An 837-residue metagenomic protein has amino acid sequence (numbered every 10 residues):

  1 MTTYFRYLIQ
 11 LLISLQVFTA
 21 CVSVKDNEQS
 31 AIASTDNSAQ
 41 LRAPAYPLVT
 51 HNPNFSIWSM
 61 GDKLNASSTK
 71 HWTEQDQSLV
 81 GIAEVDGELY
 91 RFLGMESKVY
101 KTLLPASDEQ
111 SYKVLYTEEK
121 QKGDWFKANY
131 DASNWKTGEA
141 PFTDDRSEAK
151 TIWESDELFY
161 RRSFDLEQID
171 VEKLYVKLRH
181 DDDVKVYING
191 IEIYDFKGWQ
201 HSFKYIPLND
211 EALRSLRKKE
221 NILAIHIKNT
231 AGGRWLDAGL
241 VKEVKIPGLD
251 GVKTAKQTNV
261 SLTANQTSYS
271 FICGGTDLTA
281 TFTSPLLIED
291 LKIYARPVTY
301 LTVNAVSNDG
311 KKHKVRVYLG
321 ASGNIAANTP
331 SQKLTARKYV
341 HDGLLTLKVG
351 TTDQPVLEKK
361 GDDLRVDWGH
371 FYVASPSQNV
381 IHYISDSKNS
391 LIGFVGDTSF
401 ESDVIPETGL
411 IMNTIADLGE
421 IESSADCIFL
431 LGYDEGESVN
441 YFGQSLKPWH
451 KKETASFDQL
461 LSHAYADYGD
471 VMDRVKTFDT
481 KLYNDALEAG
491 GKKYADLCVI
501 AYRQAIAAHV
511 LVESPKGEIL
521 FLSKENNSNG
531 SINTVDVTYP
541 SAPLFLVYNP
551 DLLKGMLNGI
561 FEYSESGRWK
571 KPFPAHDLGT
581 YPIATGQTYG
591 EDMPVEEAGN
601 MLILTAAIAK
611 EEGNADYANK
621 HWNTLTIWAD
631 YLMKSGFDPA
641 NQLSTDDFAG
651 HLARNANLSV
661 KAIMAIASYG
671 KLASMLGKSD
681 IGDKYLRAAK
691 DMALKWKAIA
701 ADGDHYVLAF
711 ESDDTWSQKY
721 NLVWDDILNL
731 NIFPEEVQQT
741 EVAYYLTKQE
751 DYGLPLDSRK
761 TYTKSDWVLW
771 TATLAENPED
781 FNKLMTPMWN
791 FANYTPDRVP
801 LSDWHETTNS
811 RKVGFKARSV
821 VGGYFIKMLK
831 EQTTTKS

Functional and structural regions predicted by a protein language model:
S23-Y46, I57, S97-K127, L223 (+4 more regions): Acidic/polar, glycine-enriched structural segments that form the non-catalytic walls/loops of the carbohydrate-binding
S56-G61, G81-E84, F271-C273, T302-N308 (+8 more regions): Well-ordered alpha-helical scaffold segments within catalytic/enzyme domains
H71-Y100, K120-Q121, K245-K253, T538-G579: Carboxylate/His-rich catalytic cores and anion/metal-binding grooves
W135, D156, F164-G190, L223-I225: Aromatic-lined ligand-binding clefts that engage carbohydrates, nucleic acids, or primary amines
R179, K185-L240: Beta-strand-rich ligand-recognition modules
I325-A326, A505-S514, P550-K571, K610 (+4 more regions): Long, well-ordered core segments of solenoidal/helical folds
H341-G396, E525-V537, P543-P550, W569 (+5 more regions): Extended ligand-binding clefts on enzyme/binding-domain cores
S423, E453-M472, G530-P639, N655-A673: Aromatic-rich carbohydrate-recognition surfaces in CAZymes
